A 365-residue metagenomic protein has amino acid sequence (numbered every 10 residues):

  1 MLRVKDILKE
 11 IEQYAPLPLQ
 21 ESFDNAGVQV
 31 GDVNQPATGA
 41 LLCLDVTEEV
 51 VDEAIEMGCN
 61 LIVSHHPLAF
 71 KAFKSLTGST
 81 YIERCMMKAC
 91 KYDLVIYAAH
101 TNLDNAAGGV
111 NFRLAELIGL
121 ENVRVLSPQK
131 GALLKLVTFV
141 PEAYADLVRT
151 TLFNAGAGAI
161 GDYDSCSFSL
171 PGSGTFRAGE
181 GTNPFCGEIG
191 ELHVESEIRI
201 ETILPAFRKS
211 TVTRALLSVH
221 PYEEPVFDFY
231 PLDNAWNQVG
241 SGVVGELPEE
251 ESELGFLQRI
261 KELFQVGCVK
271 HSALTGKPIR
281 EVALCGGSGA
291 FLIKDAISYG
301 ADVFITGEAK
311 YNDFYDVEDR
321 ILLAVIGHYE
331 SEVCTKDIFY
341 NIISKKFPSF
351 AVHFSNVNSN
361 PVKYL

Functional and structural regions predicted by a protein language model:
M1-L365: Hydrophobic structural segments
